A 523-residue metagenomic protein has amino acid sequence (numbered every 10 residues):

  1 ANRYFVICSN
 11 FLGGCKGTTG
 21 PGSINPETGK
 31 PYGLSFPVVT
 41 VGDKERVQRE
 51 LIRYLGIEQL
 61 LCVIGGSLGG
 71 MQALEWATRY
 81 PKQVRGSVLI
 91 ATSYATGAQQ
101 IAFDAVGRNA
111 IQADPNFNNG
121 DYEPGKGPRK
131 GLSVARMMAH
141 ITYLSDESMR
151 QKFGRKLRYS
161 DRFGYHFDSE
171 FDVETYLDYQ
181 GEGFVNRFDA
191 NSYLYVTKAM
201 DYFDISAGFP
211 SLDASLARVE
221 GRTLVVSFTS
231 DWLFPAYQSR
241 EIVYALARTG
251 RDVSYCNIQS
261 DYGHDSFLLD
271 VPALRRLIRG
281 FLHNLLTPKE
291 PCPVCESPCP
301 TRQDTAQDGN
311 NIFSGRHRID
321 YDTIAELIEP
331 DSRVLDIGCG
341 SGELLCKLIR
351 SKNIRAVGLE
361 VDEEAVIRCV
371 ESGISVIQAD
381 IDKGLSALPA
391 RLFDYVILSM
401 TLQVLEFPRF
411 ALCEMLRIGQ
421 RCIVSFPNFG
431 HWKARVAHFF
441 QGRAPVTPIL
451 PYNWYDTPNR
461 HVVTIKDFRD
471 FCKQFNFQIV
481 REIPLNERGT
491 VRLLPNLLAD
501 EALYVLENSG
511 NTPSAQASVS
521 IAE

Functional and structural regions predicted by a protein language model:
A1-M71, T78, K82-Y94, Q99-A105 (+1 more regions): Gly/Pro-rich cap/lid or specificity-loop segments adjacent to the active site
Q83, L89-G183: Alpha/beta-hydrolase-fold enzymes
V225-S227: Short beta-strand/loop motif that positions the catalytic acidic residue of the alpha/beta-hydrolase fold
C256-P298: Catalytic active-site module of serine/aspartate enzymes centered on a nucleophile-bearing elbow/loop
G315-D331: Conserved alpha-helix/loop element of class I SAM-dependent methyltransferases that forms part of the SAM/SAH-binding
E343, K347-G384: Class I SAM-dependent methyltransferase SAM/SAH-binding core
Y395-E406: A short SAM/SAH-binding and catalytic strip from SAM-dependent methyltransferases
R409-E414, R421-T512: S-adenosyl-L-methionine-dependent methyltransferase catalytic module, highlighting the catalytic core
